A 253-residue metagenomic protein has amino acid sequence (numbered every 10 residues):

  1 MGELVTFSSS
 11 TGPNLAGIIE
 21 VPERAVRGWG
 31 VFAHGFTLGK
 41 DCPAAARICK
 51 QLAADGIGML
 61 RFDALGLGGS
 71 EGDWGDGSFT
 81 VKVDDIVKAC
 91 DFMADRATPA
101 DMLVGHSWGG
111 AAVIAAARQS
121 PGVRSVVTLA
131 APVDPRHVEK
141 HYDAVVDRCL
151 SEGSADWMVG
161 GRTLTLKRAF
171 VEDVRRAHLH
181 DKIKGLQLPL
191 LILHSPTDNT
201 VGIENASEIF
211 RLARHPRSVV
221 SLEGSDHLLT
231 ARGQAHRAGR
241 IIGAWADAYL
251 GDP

Functional and structural regions predicted by a protein language model:
M1-R24: N-terminal cap/lid segment of alpha/beta-hydrolase-fold proteins
F36-C49, A64, E204: The serine-hydrolase catalytic nucleophile loop
K40-D41, L67-T98: Catalytic nucleophile-loop/oxyanion-hole region of alpha/beta-hydrolase and closely related hydrolase-like folds
A45, L179, L188, G202-R211: Short alpha-helix in the alpha/beta-hydrolase fold that links the catalytic acid
C49-E71: Conserved alpha/beta-hydrolase
P121-A169: Hydrolase active-site cap/lid region
L186-Q187, I192-H194, D198: Short beta-strand/loop motif that positions the catalytic acidic residue of the alpha/beta-hydrolase fold
S225-R237: Catalytic histidine-centered segment of alpha/beta-hydrolase-like enzymes
